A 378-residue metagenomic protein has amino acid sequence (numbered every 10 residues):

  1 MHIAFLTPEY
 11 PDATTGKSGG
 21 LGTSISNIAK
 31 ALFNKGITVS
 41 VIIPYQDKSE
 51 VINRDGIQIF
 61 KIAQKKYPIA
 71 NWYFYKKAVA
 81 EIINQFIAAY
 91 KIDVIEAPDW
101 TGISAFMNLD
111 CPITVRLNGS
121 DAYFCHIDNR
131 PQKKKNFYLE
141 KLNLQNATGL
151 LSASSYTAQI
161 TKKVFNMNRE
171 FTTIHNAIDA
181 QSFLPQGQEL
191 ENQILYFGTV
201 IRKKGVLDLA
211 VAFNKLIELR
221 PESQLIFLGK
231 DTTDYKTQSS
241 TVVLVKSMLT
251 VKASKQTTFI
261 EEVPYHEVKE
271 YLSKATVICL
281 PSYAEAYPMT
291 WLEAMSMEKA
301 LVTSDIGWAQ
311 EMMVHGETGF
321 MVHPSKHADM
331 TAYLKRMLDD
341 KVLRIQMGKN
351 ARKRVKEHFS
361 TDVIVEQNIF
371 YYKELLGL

Functional and structural regions predicted by a protein language model:
Y156, A177: Carbohydrate-associated surface elements
G187-K204, A210-F213, L225-L228: Conserved donor-binding/catalytic core segment of Leloir-type glycosyltransferases
S239-V263: Nucleotide-activated donor-binding/catalytic signature segment of Leloir-type glycosyltransferases, i.e., the conserved
E262, E270-A275: Short alpha-helical donor nucleotide-sugar binding micro-motif in glycosyltransferases
Y283: Aromatic "clamp/platform" in nucleotide-sugar-dependent glycosyltransferases that forms part of the donor/acceptor
A300-T303, M313: Short hydrophobic beta-strand element within catalytic cores of glycosyltransferases and related nucleotide-activated
H315-G316, F320-H327, R336-V342: Conserved acidic donor-binding segment of nucleotide-sugar-dependent glycosyltransferases
D329, R336, L343-H358, I364-F370 (+1 more regions): A short, well-ordered alpha-helix in the C-terminal region of glycosyltransferases
